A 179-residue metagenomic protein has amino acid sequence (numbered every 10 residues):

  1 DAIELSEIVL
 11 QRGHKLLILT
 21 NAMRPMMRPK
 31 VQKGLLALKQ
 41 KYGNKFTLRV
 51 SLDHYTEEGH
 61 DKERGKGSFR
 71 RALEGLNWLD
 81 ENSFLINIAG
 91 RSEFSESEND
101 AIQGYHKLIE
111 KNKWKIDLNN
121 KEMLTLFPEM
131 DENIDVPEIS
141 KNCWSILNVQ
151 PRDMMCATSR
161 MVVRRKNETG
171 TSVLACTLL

Functional and structural regions predicted by a protein language model:
D1-Q40, L48, L52-R71, R91-D100: Canonical radical SAM enzyme core domain
R12, Y42, G75-I86: A structural motif corresponding to the C-terminal end of an alpha-helix and its immediate exit/capping segment
K15-L17, K45-R49, L85-N87, M123-T125: Structural preference for beta-strand elements that scaffold enzyme active sites
R28, S92-N99, K115-K141: Flexible glycine/acidic-rich beta-alpha junction loops that bind and position SAM and/or redox cofactors in anaerobic
L35, D100-N112: Short, aromatic/basic amphipathic alpha-helical patches
L35-G43, N112-I116: Alpha-helix termini
M130-L179: Accessory C-terminal segments flanking Radical SAM cores
